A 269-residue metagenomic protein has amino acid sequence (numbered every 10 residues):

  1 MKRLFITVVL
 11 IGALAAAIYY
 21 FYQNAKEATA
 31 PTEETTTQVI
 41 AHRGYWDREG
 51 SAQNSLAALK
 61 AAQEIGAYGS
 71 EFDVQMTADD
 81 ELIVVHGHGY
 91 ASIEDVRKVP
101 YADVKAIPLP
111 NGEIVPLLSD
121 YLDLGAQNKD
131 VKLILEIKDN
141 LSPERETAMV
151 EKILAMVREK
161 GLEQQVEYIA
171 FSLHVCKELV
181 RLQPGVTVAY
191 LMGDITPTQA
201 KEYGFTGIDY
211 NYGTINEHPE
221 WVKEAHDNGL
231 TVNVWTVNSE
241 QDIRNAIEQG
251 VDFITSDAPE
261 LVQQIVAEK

Functional and structural regions predicted by a protein language model:
K2-K269: Phosphate-group recognition and catalysis centered on beta-loop-alpha active-site segments
